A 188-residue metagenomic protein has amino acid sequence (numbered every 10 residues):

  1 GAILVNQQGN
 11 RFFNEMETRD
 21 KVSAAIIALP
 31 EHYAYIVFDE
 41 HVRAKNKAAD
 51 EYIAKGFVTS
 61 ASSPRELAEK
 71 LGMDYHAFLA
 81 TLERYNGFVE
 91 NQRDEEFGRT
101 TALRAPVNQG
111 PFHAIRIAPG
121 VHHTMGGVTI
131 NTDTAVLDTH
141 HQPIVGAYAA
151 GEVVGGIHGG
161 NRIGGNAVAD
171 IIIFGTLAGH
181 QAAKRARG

Functional and structural regions predicted by a protein language model:
G1-A77: An anion/pyrophosphate-binding glycine-rich loop and adjacent beta-alpha core in soluble alpha-beta enzymes
G1-G9, K55-R65, E69-Y75, T101-V107 (+3 more regions): Short, Lys/Arg-enriched charge-dense amphipathic segments
Q7-Q8, T132, T139, I173: Short, ordered coil/turn segments that flank beta-strands lining enzyme active or ligand-binding pockets
N10, E17, V42, E69-H76 (+4 more regions): Generic secondary-structure signature for well-ordered alpha-helical cores
N10-A34, D138, I144-E152, G156-V168: Gly/Pro-rich active-site capping loops and adjacent beta-alpha segments that organize cofactor/substrate pockets
E17, K21, H32, V58-E66 (+5 more regions): Conserved active-site and cofactor/substrate-binding residues in soluble primary-metabolism enzymes
A77-N161: A glycine-rich dinucleotide-binding beta-alpha-beta segment and adjacent secondary-structure elements that constitute
I115, V154-R187: A conserved FAD-binding loop/helix module that cradles the flavin
